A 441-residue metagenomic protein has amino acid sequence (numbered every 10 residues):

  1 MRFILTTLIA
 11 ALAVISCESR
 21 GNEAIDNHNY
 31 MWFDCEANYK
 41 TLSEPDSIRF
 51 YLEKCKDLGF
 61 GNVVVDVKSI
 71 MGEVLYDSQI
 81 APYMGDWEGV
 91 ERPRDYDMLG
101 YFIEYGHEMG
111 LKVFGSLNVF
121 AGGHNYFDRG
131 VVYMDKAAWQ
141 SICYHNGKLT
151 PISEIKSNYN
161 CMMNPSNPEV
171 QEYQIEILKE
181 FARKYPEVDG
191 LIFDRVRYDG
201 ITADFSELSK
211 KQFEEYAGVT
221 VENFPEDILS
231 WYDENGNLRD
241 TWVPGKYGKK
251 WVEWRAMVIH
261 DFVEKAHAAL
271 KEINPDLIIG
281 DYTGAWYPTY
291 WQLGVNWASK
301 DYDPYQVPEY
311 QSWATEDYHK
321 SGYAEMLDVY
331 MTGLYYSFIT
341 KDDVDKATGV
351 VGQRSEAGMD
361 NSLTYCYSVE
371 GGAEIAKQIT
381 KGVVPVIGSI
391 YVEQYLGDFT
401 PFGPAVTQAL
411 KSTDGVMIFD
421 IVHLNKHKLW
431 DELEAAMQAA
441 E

Functional and structural regions predicted by a protein language model:
I25-L42, G115-Y185, D240-G248, V295 (+2 more regions): Active-site-adjacent "subsite" loops/lids of carbohydrate-active enzymes
F33-L42, I80-Y96, K156-I175, G245-H260 (+2 more regions): The substrate-binding groove and active-site-proximal loops of carbohydrate-active enzymes, especially glycoside
T41-K56, V170-R183, D303-Y323, G397-A409: Short, acidic/polar
D46-E73, P186-D189, K320-T332, A409-V416: Catalytic domains of carbohydrate-active enzymes, especially glycoside hydrolases
Y51-F60, F102-H107, M162-Y198, H260 (+1 more regions): An active-site-proximal structural segment forming one wall of the substrate-binding cleft that immediately precedes
L58-R94, K346-T348: Aromatic-lined carbohydrate-binding/catalytic grooves of carbohydrate-active enzymes
L75-W87, A121-K156, F193-L238, Q292-Y305 (+1 more regions): Aromatic- and acidic-residue-enriched segments that line the glycan-binding/catalytic groove of carbohydrate-active
G218-Y395: Glycoside hydrolase catalytic-domain groove-lining segments
